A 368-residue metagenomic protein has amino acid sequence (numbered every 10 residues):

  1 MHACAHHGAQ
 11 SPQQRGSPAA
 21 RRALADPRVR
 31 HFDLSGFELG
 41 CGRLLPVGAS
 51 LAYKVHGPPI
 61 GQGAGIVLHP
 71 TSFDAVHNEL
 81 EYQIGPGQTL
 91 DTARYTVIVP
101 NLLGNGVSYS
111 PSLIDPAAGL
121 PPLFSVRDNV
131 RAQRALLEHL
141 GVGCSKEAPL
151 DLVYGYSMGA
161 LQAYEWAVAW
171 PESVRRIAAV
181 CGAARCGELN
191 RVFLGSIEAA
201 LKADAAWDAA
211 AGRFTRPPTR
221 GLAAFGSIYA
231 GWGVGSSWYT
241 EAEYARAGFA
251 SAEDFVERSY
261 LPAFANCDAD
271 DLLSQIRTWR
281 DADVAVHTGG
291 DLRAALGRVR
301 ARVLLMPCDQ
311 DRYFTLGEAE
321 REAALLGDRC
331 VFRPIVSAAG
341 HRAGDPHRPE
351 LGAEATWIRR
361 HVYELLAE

Functional and structural regions predicted by a protein language model:
K54-I114: N-terminal cap/lid subdomain of alpha/beta-hydrolase-fold enzymes
Q88-A135, N190-R191, G195-K202, A339-G340: Cap/lid segment of the alpha/beta-hydrolase catalytic domain
R127-D151: Conserved acidic catalytic loop of the alpha/beta-hydrolase fold
S173-V174, A179-P262: Alpha/beta-hydrolase-fold enzymes
A282, D309-F314: Acidic catalytic loop of the alpha/beta-hydrolase fold
T288-L292, A301, R312-L325: Short alpha-helix in the alpha/beta-hydrolase fold that links the catalytic acid
V299, L305-P307: Short beta-strand/loop motif that positions the catalytic acidic residue of the alpha/beta-hydrolase fold
R329-E368: Catalytic active-site module of serine/aspartate enzymes centered on a nucleophile-bearing elbow/loop
